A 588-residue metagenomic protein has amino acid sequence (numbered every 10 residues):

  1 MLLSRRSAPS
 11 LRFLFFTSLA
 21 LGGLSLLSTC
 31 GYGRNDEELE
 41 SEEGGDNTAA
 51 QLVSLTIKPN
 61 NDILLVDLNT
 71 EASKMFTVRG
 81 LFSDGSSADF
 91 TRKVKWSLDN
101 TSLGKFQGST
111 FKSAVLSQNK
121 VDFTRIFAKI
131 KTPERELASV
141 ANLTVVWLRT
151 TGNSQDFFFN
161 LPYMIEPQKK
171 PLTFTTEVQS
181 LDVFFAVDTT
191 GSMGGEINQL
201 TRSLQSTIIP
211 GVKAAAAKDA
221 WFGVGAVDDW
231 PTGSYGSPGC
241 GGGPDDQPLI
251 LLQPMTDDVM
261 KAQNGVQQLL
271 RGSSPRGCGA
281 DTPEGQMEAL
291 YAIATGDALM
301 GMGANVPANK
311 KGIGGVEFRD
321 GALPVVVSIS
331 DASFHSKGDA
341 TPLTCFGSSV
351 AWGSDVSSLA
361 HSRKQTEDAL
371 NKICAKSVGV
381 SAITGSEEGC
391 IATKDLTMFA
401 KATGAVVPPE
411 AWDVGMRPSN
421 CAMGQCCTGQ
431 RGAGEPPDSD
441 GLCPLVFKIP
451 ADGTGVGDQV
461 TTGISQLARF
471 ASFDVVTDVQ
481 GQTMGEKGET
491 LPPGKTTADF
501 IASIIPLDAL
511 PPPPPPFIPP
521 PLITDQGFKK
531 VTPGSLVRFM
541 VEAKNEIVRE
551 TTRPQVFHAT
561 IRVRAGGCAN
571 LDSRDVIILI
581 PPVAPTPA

Functional and structural regions predicted by a protein language model:
M1-L11: N-terminal secretory signal peptides that target proteins for export/translocation
L26-T29: C-terminal motif of bacterial Sec signal peptides marking the signal peptidase cleavage site
N35-S83, E134-D156, G481-K487, P585-P587: Short S/T/G/P-enriched beta-strand
N69-T77, Q118-R125, E550-A559: Short, solvent-exposed loop/turn segments enriched in Ser/Thr/Gly
L81, K129-P133, R562-G566: Beta-strand-rich extracellular modules
L81-L103: Short flexible loop/turn segments that cap and initiate beta-strands
K105-R125, V541-T551: Extracellular/luminal low-complexity segments enriched in Ser/Thr/Pro
T144-T552, R562-A588: Divalent cation-coordinating acidic motifs and surrounding scaffolds that mediate Ca2+/Mg2+/Mn2+/Zn2+-dependent binding
